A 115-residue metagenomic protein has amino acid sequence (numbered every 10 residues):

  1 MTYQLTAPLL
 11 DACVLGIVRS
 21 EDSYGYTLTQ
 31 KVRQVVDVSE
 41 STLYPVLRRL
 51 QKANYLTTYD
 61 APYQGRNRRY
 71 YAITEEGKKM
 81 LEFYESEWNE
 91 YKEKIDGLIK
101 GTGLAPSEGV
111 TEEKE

Functional and structural regions predicted by a protein language model:
T2-Y44: N-terminal helix-turn-helix DNA-binding core of bacterial DNA-binding proteins
Q30, E75, E90-E93: Generic recognition of well-ordered alpha-helical segments within structured catalytic/regulatory domains
L47-R49: Short, hydrophobic-biased segments on the C-terminal half of alpha helices that form "recognition helices"
N54: Glycine-centered, phosphate/nucleic-acid-interacting loop/turn motifs that mediate DNA/RNA or nucleotide
T58: Short beta-strand "wing" residues that participate in macromolecule-binding interfaces
Y63-E85: Basic, amphipathic "hinge/linker" alpha-helix immediately C-terminal to the N-terminal HTH DNA-binding motif
E82-E115: Amphipathic alpha-helical dimerization/coiled-coil segments that flank or bridge DNA-binding/regulatory modules
